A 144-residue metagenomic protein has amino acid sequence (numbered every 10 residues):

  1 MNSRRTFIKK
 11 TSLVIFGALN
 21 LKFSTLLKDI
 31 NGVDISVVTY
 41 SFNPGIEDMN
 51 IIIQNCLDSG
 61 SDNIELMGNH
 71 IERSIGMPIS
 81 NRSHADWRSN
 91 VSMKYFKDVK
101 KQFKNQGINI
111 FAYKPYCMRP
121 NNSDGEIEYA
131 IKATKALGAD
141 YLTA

Functional and structural regions predicted by a protein language model:
N2-Y141: N-terminal pre-domain/capping segments
A144: Divalent metal-binding pocket/active-site signature
